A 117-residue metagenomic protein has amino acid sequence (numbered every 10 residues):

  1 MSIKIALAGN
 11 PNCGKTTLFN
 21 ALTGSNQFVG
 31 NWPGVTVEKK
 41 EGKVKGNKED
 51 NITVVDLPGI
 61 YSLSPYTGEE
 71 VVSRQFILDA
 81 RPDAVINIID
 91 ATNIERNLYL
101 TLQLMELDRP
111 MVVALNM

Functional and structural regions predicted by a protein language model:
M1-G68, D79-A80, A84: Conserved G1/Walker A P-loop phosphate-binding module
V44-E49, V72-M117: Conserved C-terminal guanine-recognition region of P-loop GTPase G domains, centered on the G4
